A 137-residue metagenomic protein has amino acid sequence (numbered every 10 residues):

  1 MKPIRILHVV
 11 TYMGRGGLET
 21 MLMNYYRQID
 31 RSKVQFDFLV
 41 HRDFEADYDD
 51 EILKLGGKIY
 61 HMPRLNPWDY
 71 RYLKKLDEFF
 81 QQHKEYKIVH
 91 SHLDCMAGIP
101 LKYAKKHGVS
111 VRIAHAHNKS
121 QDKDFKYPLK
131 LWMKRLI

Functional and structural regions predicted by a protein language model:
M1-I137: Membrane-interface segments of envelope glycosyltransferases acting on lipid-linked substrates or membrane lipids
